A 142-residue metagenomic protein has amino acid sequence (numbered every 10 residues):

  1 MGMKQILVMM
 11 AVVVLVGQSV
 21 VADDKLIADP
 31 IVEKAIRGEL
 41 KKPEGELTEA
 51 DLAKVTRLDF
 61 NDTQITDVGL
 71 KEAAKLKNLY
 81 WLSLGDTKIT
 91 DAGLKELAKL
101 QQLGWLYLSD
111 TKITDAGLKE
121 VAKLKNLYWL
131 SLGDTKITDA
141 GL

Functional and structural regions predicted by a protein language model:
M1-L142: N-terminal capping/linker segments that flank leucine-rich repeat
